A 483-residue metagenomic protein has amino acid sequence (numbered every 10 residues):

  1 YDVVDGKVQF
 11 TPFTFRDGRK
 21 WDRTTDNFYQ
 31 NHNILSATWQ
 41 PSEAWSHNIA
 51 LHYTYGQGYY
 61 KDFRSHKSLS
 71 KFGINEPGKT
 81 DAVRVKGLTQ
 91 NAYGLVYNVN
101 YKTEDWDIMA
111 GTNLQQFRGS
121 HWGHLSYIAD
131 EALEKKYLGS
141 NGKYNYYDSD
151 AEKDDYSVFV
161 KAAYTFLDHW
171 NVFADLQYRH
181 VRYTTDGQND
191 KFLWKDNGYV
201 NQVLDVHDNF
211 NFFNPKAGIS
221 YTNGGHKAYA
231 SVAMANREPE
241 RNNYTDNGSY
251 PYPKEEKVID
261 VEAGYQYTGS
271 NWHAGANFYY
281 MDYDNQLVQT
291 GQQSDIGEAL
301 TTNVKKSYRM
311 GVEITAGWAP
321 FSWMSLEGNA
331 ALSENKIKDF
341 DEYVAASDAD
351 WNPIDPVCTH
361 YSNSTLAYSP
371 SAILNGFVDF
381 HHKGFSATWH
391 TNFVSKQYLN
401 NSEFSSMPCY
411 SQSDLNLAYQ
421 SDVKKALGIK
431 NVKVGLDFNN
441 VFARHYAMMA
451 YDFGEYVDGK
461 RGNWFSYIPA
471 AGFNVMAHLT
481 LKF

Functional and structural regions predicted by a protein language model:
N27-Y60, R64-H66, S70-F192, G218-G224 (+4 more regions): Face-selective signature of the C-terminal outer-membrane beta-barrel domain
L35-W39, I49, L95-Y101, V158-Y164 (+9 more regions): Residues on the lipid-exposed face of transmembrane beta-strands in outer-membrane beta-barrel proteins
Q40, A44-H52, S220-A233, K254-M310 (+4 more regions): Membrane-embedded beta-barrel scaffold of Gram-negative outer-membrane proteins
S42-A44, T103-W106, L167-H169, R179 (+12 more regions): Outer-membrane beta-barrel channels and translocator barrels
Y53-Q57, T103, L114-R118, Y178-R182 (+12 more regions): Transmembrane beta-strands of outer-membrane beta-barrel pores
D168, Y280-D282, T302-N400, T480-K482: Gram-negative outer-membrane beta-barrel transporters
L326, K396-Y398, Y419-F483: C-terminal beta-signal and adjacent terminal beta-strands/loops of Gram-negative outer-membrane beta-barrel proteins
A367-L427, F442-A443, A447, Y451: C-terminal beta-barrel architecture of Gram-negative outer-membrane proteins
